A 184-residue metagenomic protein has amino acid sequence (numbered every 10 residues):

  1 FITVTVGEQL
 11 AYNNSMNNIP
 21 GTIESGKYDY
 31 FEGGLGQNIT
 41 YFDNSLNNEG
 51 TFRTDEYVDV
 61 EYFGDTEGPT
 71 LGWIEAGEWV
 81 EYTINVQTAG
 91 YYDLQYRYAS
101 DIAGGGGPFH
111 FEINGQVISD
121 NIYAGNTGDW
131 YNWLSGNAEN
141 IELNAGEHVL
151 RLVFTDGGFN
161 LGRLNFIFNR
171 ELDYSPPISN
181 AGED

Functional and structural regions predicted by a protein language model:
F1-L172: Extracytoplasmic
S175-G182: Proline-enriched interdomain boundary motifs that mark the N-terminal boundary and often initiate the first structured
